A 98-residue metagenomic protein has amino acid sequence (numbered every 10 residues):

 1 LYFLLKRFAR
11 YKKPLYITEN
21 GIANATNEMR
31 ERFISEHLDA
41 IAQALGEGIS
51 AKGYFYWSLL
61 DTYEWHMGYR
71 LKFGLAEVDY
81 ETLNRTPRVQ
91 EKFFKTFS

Functional and structural regions predicted by a protein language model:
L1-S98: Non-catalytic scaffold segments within catalytic domains of secreted glycoside hydrolases
